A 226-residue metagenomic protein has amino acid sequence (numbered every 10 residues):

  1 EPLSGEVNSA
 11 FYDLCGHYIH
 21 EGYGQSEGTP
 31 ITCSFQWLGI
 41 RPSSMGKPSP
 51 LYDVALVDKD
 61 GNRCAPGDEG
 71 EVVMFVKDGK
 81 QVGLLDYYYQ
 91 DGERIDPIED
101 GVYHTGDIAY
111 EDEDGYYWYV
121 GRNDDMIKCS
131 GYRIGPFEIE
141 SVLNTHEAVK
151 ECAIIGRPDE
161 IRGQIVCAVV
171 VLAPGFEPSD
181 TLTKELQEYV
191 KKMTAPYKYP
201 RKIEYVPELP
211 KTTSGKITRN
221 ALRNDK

Functional and structural regions predicted by a protein language model:
E1-R41, D53: Gly/Ser/Thr-rich phosphate-binding loop
S9, S43, S141, E188 (+1 more regions): Active-site phosphate/pyrophosphate- and oxyanion-stabilizing loops and adjacent acidic/basic residues in soluble
G16, L51, A148-E151, P196 (+2 more regions): Glycine-centered tight turns that cap/initiate beta-strands
G24, G46, D107, G131: Active-site glycine-centered loops adjacent to acidic/histidine catalytic or metal-binding residues that shape
S43-P48, I98-G101: Short Gly/Pro-enriched turn/cap motifs at secondary-structure boundaries
P48-L51, N62-D96, I134: Conserved ATP/PPi-binding loop(s) of AMP-dependent carboxylate-activating enzymes
V54, M74, I108-Y197, G215 (+1 more regions): AMP-binding/adenylate-forming catalytic core of the ANL superfamily
V57-D58, T105, E111, K211: Hydrophobic alpha-helical segments, especially N-terminal targeting/anchoring helices
